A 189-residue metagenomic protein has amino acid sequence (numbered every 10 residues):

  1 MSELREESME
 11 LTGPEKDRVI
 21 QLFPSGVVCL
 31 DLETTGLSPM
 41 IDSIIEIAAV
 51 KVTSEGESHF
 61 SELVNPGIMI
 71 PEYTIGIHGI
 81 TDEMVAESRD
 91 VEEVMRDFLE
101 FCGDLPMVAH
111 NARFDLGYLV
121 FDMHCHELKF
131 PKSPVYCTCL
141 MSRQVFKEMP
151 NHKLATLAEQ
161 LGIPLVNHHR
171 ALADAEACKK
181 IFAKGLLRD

Functional and structural regions predicted by a protein language model:
S2-K132, K147-H169: Conserved non-catalytic scaffold segment of RNase H-like nuclease domains
T34-G36, L140, A177: Short, glycine/acidic-enriched loop or turn micro-motifs at the edges of active sites
K129-S142: Conserved beta-strand -> loop -> alpha-helix junction used to position metal-binding or nucleic-acid-contacting
L140-R143, E159, K180-A183: Generic alpha-helical structural context detector
R170-A183: Acidic, divalent-metal-coordinating active-site segment for phosphoryl/phosphodiester hydrolysis, typified by short
G185-D189: Mixed-charge, glycine-rich, non-catalytic linkers/tails in nucleic-acid processing enzymes
